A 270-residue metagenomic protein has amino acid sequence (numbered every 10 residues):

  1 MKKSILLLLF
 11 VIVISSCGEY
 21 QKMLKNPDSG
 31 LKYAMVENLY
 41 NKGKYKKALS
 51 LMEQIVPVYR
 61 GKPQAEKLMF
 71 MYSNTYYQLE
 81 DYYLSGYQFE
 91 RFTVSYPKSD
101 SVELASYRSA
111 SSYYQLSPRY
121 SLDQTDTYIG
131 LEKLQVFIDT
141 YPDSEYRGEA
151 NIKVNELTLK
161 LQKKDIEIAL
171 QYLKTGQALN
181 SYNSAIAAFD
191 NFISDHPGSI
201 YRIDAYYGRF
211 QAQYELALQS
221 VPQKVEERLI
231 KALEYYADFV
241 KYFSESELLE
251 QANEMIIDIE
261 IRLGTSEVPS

Functional and structural regions predicted by a protein language model:
I5, S16-S270: Acidic, polar-rich low-complexity tracts and alpha-helical solenoid repeat scaffolds
L7-V13: Bacterial N-terminal signal peptides
